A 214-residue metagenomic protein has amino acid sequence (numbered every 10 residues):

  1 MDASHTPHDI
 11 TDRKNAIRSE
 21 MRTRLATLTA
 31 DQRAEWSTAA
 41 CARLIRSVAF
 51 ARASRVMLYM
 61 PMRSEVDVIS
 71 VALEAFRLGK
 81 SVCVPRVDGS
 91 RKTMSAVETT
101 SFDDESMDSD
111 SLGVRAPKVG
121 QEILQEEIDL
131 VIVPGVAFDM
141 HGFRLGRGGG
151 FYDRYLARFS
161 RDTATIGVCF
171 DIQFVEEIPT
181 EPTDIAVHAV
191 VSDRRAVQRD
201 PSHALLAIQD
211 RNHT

Functional and structural regions predicted by a protein language model:
D2-E127: N-terminal active-site beta-alpha-beta segment that forms phosphate/nucleotide-binding and substrate-recognition loops
A3-S4, S90-T214: Conserved phosphate- and dinucleotide-binding cores of soluble alpha/beta proteins, encompassing both enzyme active
